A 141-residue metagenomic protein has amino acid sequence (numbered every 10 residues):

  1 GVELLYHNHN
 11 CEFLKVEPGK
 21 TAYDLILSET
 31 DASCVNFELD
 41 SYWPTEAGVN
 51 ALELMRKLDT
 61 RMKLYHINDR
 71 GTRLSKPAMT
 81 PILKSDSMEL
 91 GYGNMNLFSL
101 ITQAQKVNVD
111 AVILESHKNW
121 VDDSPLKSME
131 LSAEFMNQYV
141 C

Functional and structural regions predicted by a protein language model:
V2-E3, L131: A general marker of short, structured functional hotspots
E3-F13, A22-Y23: Conserved anion-binding
E17-L39, W43-C141: Histidine-acidic metal/acid-base catalytic patches
